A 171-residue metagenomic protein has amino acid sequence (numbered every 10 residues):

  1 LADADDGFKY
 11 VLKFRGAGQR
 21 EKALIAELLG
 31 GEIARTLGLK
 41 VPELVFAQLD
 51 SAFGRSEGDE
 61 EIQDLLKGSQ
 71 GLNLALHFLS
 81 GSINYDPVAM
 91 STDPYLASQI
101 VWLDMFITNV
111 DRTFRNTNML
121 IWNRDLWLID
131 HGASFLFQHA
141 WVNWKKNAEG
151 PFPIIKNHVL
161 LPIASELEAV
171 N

Functional and structural regions predicted by a protein language model:
L1-V88, A97-V110, T117, W122-W127 (+2 more regions): Conserved ATP-binding subdomain of kinase catalytic cores across diverse folds
W122-N171: C-terminal catalytic region of ATP-dependent kinase domains
